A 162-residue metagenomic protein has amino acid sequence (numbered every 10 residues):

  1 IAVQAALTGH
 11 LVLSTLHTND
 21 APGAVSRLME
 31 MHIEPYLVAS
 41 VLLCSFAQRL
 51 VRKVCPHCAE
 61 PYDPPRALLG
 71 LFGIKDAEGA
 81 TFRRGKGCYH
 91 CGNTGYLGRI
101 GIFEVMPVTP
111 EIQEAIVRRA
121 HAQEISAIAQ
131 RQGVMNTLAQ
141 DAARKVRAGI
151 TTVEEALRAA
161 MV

Functional and structural regions predicted by a protein language model:
I1-V162: Short, flexible helix-loop junctions that flank or precede catalytic/ligand sites
